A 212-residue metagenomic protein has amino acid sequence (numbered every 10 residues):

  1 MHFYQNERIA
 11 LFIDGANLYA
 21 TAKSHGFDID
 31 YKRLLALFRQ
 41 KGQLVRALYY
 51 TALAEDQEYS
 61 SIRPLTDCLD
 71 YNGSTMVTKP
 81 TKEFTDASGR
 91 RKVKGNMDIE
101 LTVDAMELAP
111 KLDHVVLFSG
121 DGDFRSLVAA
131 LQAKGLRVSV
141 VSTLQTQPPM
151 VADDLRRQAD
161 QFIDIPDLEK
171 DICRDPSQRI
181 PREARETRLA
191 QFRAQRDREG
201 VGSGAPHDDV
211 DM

Functional and structural regions predicted by a protein language model:
M1-M212: Terminal and domain-boundary accessory regions
